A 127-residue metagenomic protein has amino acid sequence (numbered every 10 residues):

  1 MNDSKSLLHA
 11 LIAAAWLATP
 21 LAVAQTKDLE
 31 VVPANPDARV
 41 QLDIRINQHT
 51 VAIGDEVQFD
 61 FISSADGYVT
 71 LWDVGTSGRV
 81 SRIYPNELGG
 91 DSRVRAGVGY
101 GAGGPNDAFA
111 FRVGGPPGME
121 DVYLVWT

Functional and structural regions predicted by a protein language model:
M1-L11: Bacterial N-terminal signal peptides that target proteins for export
A10-P20: Bacterial N-terminal signal peptides
V23-T127: Secretory-pathway glycoprotein ectodomains that are cysteine- and/or Ser/Thr/Pro-rich
